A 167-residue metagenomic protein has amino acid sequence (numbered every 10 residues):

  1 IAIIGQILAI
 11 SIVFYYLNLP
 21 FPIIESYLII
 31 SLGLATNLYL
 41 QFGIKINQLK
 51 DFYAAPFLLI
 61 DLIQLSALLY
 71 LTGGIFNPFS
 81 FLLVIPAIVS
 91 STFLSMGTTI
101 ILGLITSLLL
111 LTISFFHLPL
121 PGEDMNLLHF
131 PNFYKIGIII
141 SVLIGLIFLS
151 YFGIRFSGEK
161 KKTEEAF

Functional and structural regions predicted by a protein language model:
I3-L8, L59-Q64: Core segments of transmembrane alpha-helices that mediate helix-helix packing or line hydrophobic substrate/ligand
L8-I12, L38, S66-Y70, I88-V89 (+1 more regions): Alpha-helical transmembrane segments of multipass membrane proteins
L8-I30, I46-P56, F93-G158: Alpha-helical transmembrane segments and their interfaces in multipass membrane proteins
I30-A35, L59-I63, P78-P86, I136-I144: Membrane-embedded alpha-helical segments of multi-pass membrane proteins, especially the transmembrane helices
G33-L49: Canonical alpha-helical transmembrane segments
L38-F42, Y53, T72-G74: Short, motif-level signal for alpha-helix interfacial/capping segments enriched in acidic residues and aromatics/proline
Q64-G74, F81-I101: Generic transmembrane alpha-helix motif of multi-pass integral membrane proteins
G158-F167: Cytosolic signal-transmission helices at domain junctions
